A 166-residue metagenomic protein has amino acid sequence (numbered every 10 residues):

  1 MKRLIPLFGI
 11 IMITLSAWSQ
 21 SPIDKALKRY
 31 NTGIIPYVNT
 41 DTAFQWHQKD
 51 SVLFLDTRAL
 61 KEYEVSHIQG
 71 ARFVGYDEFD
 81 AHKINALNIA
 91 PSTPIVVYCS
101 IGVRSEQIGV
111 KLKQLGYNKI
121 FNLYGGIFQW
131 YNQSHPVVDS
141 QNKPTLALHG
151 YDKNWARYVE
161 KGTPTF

Functional and structural regions predicted by a protein language model:
M1-K25: Bacterial Sec-dependent N-terminal signal peptides
R3, D50-Y63: Short, compositionally biased "basic patch" segments
W18-T40, E64-T93, E106-F166: Rhodanese-like catalytic fold shared by cysteine-dependent sulfurtransferases and DSP/PTP-type phosphatases
A43, L53-R58, A71-V74: Short hydrophobic beta-strand that contains or immediately precedes a catalytic carboxylate
Q48-D50, P91-S92: Residue-level preference for short coil/turn positions at secondary-structure junctions
L53, P94-V96: Structural motif
D56-T57, Y98, L123: Active-site-adjacent beta-strand anchor residues
S100-R104: Gly/Ser/Thr-rich loops at beta-strand to alpha-helix junctions that form or flank small-molecule/cofactor-binding
